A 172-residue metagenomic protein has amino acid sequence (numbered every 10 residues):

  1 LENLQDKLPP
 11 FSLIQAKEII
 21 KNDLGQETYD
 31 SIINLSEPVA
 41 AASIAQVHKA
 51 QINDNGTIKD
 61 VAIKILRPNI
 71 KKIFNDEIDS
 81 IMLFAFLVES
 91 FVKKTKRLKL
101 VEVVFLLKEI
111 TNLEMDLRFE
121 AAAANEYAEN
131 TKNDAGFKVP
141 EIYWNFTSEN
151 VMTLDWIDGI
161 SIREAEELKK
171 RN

Functional and structural regions predicted by a protein language model:
L1-N172: Broad phosphate/nucleotide-binding scaffolds in NTP-utilizing and phosphate-metabolizing enzymes
